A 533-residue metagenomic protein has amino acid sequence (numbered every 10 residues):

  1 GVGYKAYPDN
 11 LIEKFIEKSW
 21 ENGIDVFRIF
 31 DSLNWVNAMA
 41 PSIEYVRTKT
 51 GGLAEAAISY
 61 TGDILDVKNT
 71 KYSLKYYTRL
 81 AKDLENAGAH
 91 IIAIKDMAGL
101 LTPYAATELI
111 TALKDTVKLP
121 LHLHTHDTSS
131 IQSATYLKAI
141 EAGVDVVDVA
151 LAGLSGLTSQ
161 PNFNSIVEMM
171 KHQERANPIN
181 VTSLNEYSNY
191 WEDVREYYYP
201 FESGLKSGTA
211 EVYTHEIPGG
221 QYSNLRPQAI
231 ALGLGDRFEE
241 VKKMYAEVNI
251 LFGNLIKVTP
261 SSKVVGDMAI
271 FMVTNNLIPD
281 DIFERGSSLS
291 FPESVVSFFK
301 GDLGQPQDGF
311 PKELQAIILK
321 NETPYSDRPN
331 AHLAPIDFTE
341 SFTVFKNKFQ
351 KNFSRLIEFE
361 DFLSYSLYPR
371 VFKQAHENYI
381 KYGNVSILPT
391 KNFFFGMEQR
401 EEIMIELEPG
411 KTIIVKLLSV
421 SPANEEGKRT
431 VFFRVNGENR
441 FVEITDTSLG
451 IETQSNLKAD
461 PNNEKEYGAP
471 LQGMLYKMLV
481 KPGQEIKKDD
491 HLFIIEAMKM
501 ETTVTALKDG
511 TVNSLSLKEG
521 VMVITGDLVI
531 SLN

Functional and structural regions predicted by a protein language model:
K5-L119, L137-V144: Alpha/beta enzyme core
F30-S32, A57, K95-M97, H122-H126 (+5 more regions): Structural motif
M97-R285: Catalytic alpha/beta core domains of metabolic enzymes, predominantly
K206-A210, E216, G220-G450: Terminal or standalone catalytic/regulatory effector modules within metabolic enzymes and repeat proteins
F394-G396, I405-E406, S421-E425, F432-R434 (+6 more regions): Replace "in large, NTP-powered and nucleic-acid-processing enzymes" with "in large, NTP-powered factors and other
N439-F441, T445-A469: Catalytic P-loop NTP-binding/switch module of NTPases
A459-N533: Structured functional modules or segments
